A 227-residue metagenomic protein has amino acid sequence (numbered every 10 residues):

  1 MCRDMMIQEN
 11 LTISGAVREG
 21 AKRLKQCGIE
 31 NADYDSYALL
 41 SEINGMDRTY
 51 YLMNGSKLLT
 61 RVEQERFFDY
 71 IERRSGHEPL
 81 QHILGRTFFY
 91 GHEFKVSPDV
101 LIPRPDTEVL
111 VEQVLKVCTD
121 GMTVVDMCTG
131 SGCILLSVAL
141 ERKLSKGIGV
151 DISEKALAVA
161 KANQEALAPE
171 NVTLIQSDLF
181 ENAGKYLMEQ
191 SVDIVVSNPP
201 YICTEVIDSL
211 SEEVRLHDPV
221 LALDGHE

Functional and structural regions predicted by a protein language model:
M1-N44, Y50-L52: Non-catalytic accessory regions of SAM-dependent methyltransferases
L11, Y34, I102-P105, T129 (+5 more regions): Residues at secondary-structure transition points
L39, N198, V214: Conserved RecA-like P-loop NTPase ATPase core
S41-K116: Conserved AdoMet
Y50, D178, A222: Conserved beta-strand positions that form and line the central face of beta-propeller blades
K95, I102, S137, D151 (+2 more regions): Conserved beta-strand segments that form the floor/walls of ligand-binding pockets within enzyme and binding domains
D106-S209: Conserved SAM/SAH cofactor-binding pocket of Class I
Y201-E227: Mobile active-site "lid"/loop adjacent to the S-adenosyl-L-methionine
